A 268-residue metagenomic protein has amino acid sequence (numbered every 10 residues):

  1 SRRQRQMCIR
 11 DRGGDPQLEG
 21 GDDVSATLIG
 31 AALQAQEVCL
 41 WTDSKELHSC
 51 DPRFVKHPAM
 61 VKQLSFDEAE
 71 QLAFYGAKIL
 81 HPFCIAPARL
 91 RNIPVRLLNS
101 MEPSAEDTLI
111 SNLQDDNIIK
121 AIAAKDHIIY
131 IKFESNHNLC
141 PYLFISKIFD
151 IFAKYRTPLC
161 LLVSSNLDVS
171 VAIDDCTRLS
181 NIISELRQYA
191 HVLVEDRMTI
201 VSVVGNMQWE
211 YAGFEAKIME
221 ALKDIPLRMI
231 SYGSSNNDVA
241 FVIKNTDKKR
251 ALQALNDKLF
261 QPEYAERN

Functional and structural regions predicted by a protein language model:
S1-D11: Single conserved hydrophobic/aromatic residue that forms the stacking wall/gate of nucleotide- or nucleobase-binding
R2, L90, P103, A124-D126 (+1 more regions): A generic structural signal for short, non-catalytic loop/turn and secondary-structure boundary residues
R3-Q4, S25, F83, K147 (+2 more regions): Generic structural microfeature
R10-P87, I93-L98, S104-A124: Active-site phosphate/oxyanion-binding loops
Q36-L47, D51-F54, P58, L72-I79 (+10 more regions): Change "in soluble alpha/beta enzymes" to "in soluble alpha/beta proteins
S44-K45, E102, N166, N236: Conserved beta-strand edge residues that scaffold enzyme active sites
T108-N268: A conserved regulatory-domain signal marking ACT and ACT-like small-molecule sensing domains and adjacent regulatory
